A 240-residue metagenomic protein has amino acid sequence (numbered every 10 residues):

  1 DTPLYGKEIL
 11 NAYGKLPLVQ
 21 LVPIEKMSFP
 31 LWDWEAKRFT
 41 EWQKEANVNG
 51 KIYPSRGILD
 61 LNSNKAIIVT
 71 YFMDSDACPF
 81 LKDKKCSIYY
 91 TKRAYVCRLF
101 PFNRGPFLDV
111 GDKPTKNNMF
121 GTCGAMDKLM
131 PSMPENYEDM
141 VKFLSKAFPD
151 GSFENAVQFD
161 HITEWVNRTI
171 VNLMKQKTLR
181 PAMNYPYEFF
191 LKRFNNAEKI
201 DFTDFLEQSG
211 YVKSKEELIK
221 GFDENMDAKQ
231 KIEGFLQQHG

Functional and structural regions predicted by a protein language model:
D1-G240: Short loop/turn segments that flank or connect secondary-structure elements
